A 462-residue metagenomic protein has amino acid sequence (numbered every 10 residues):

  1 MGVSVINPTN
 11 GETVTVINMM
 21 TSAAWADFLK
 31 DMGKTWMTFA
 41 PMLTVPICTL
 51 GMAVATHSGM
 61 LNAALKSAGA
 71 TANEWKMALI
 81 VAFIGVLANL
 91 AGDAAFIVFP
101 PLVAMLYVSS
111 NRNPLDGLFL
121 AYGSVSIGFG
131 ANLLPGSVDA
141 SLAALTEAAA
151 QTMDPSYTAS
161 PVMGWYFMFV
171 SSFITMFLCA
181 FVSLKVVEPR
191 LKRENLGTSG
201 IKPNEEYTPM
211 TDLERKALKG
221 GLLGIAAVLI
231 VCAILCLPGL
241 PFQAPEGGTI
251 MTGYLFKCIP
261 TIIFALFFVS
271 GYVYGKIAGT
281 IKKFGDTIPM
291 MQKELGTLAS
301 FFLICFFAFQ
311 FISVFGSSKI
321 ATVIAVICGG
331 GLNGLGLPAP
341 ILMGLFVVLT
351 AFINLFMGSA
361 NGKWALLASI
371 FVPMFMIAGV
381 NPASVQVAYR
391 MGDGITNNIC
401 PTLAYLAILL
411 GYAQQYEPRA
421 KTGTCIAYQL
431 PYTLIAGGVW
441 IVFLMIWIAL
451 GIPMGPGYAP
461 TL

Functional and structural regions predicted by a protein language model:
M1, V45-A53, I84-V86, V125-G128 (+6 more regions): Hydrophobic core segments of alpha-helical transmembrane domains in multi-pass membrane transport and ion-translocation
M1-A91, P114, G128-A131, A159 (+3 more regions): N-terminal alpha-helical transmembrane segments of multi-pass membrane transport and channel/translocase proteins
I6-N62, T252-V323: Core transmembrane alpha-helical segments of multi-pass membrane transporters/permeases
E12-N18, F28-A40, T158-V170, D212-L218 (+3 more regions): Interfacial loop-to-helix junctions that mark the boundaries of transmembrane helices in multi-pass membrane
V45-P46, N73-A104, S109, F302-F311 (+3 more regions): Hydrophobic alpha-helical transmembrane segments of multi-pass integral membrane proteins, predominantly secondary
I47-H57, L65, G69, W75 (+6 more regions): Helix-loop-helix module between adjacent transmembrane segments
M60-L65, S199, P203-K219, A244-I250 (+2 more regions): Hydrophobic, small-residue-rich membrane helices and short re-entrant helix-turn-helix hairpins that build
P100, A104-E194, T211-K216, A388-M391 (+4 more regions): Membrane-core helix-loop-helix motifs of multi-pass transport proteins
